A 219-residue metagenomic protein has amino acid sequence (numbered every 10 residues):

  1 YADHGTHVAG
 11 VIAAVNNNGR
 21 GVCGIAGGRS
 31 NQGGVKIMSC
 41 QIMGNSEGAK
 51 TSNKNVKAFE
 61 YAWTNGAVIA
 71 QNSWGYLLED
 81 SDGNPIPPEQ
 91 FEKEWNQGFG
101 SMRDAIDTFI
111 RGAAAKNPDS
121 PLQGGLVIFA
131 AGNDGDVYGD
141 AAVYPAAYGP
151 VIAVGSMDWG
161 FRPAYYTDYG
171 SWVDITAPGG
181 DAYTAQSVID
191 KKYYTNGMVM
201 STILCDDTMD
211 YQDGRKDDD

Functional and structural regions predicted by a protein language model:
Y1-W95, S101, A105, G155-D158: Subtilisin-like peptidase catalytic core
A2, R29-G33, A62-N65, D119-Q123 (+2 more regions): Extracellular/periplasmic catalytic domains that process cell-envelope and extracellular macromolecules
K36, V68, G124-I128, I152 (+1 more regions): Proline-centered loop/turn at the N-terminus of a beta-strand
E79-G83, D136-D140, R162-Y165: Extracytoplasmic/secreted cell-surface and envelope-processing proteins
Q90-V127, Y144, P150: Catalytic-core regions built around general acid/base machinery
G132: Active-site glycine-centered loops adjacent to acidic/histidine catalytic or metal-binding residues that shape
V143-D219: Extracellular S/T/G-rich loop segment that most often corresponds to the catalytic His/Ser-adjacent loop
